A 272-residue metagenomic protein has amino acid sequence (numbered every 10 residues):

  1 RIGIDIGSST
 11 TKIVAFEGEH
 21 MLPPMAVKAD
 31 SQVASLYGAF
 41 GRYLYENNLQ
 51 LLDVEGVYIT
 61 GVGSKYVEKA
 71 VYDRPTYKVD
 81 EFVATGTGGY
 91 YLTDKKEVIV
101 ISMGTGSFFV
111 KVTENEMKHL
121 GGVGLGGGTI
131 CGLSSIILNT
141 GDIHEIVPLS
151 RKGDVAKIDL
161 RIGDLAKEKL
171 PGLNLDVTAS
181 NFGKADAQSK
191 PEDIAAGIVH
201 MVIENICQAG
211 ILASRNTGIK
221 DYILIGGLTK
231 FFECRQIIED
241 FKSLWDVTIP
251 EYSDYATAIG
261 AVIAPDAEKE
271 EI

Functional and structural regions predicted by a protein language model:
R1-G38, R42, M117: Short glycine-rich, Thr/Ser-proximal phosphate-binding strand/loop in the N-terminal lobe of ATP-dependent enzymes
M25-A29, F40, Y45-E81, M117-H119: Short beta-strand-loop/turn "lid" adjacent to the catalytic site in phosphate-handling enzymes
I59-K65, L212-F241, S253-D254: Glycine-rich phosphate-binding loops at beta-strand->alpha-helix junctions
V67-I101, G106-E116, I259-P265: Conserved phosphate-binding catalytic cores of ATP/NTP-utilizing and phosphoryl-transfer enzymes
P75-F82, I238-G260: Conserved phosphate-binding/catalytic loops in two-lobed NTP-binding clefts
T87-L92, I130-S135, V247-I272: Glycine-rich phosphate-binding/hydrolytic loop that grips phosphoryl groups
Y90, E114-P171: Glycine-rich phosphate-binding loop plus the immediately following alpha-helix
P171-D221: Adenine-nucleotide phosphate-binding core of ATP-dependent small-molecule kinases
